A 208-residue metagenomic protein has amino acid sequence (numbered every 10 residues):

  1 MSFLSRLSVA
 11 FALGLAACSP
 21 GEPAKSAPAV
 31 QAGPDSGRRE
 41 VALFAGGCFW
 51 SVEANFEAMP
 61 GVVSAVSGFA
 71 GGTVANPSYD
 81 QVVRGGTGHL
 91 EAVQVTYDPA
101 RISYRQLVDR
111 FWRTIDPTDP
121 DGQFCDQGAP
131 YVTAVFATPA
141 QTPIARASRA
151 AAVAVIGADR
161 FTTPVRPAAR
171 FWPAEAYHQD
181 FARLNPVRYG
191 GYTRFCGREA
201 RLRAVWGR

Functional and structural regions predicted by a protein language model:
S2-L4, L15-R208: Flexible coil/turn and secondary-structure edge motifs
R6-A12: Sec-dependent N-terminal signal peptides
